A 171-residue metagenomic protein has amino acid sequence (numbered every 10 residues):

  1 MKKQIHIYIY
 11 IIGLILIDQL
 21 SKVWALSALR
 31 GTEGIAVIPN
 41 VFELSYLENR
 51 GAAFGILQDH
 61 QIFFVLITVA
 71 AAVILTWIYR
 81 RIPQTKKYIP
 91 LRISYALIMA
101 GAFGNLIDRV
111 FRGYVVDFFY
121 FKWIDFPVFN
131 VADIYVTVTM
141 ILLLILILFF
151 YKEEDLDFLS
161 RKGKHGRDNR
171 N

Functional and structural regions predicted by a protein language model:
M1-N171: Alpha-helical transmembrane bundles and membrane-interface segments of multipass inner-membrane proteins
